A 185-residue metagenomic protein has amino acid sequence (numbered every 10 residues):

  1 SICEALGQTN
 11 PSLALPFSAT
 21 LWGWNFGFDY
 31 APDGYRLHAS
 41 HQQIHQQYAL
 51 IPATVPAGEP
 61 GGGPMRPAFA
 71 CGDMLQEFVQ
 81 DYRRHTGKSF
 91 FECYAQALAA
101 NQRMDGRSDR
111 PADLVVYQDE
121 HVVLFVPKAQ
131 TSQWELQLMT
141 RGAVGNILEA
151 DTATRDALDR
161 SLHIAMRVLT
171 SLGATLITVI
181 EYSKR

Functional and structural regions predicted by a protein language model:
S1-R185: HIT superfamily nucleotide-processing domains
